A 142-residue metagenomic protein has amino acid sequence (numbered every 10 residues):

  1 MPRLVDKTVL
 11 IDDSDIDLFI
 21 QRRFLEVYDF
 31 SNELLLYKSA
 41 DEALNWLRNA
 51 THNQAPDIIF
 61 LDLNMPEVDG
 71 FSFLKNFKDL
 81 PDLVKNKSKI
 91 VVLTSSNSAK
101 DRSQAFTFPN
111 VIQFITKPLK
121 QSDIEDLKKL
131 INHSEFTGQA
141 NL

Functional and structural regions predicted by a protein language model:
M1-K7, I16-I20, K87, L119-L142: Non-catalytic signal-transmission and effector/linker regions of two-component phosphorelay proteins
D12: Conserved acidic carboxylate
D15-Y37: Two-component/phosphorelay signaling modules centered on CheY-like receiver
L36-N45, G70: Helix N-cap/capping motif at the beta->alpha junctions
N45, F71-V84: Short amphipathic alpha-helix used as the core "switch/output" element in two-component signaling
N53-F60: Active-site beta3 strand of CheY-like receiver
M65: Receiver (REC) domain active-site loop signature in two-component systems and cognate sites in sensor histidine kinases
S72, K85-V91, S96-Q113: Alpha4 helix (beta4-alpha4-beta5 surface) of REC/receiver domains from two-component response regulators
